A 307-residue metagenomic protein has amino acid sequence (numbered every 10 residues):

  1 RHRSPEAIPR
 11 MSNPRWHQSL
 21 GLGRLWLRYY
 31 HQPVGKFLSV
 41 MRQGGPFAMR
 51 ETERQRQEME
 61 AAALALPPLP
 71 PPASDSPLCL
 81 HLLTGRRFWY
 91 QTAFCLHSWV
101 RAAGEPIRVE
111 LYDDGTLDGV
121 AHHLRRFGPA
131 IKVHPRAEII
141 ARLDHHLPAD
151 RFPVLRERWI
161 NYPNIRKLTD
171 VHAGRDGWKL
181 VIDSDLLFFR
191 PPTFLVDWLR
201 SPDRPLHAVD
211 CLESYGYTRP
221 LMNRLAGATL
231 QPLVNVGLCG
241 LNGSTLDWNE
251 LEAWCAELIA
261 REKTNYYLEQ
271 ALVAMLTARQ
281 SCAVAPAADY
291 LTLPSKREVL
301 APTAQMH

Functional and structural regions predicted by a protein language model:
R1-R10: N-terminal amphipathic/basic-hydrophobic helices that include classical n-h-c signal peptides and signal-anchor
S12-L147: N-terminal anchoring/stem segment of glycosyltransferases
S76-L78, E105-I107, D176-W178, D203-R204 (+1 more regions): Short coil/turn segments at beta-strand junctions that form active-site/ligand-binding loops
R126-G174: Active-site-proximal specificity loops/subdomain of glycosyltransferases
A137-H146, S214-Y215, Y290-S295: A short acidic, often aromatic-flanked loop/helix-cap motif at beta-alpha or helix-coil junctions that lines enzyme
P163, K167-E213: GT-A fold catalytic core of metal-dependent nucleotide-sugar glycosyltransferases, centered on the diacidic
L206-G227: A short, conserved beta-to-alpha structural element at the edge of catalytic cores that scaffolds binding
C211-E213, T229-H307: Catalytic core and acceptor-binding pocket of nucleotide-sugar-dependent glycosyltransferases
